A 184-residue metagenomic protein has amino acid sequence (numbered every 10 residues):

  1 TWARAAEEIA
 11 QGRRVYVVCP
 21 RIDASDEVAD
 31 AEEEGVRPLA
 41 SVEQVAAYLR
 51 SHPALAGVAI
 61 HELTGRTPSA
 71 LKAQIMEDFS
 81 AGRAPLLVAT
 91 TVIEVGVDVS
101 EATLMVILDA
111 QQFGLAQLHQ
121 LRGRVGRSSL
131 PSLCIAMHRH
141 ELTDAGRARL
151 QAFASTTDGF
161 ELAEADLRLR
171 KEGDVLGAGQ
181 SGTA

Functional and structural regions predicted by a protein language model:
T1-Q151: Inter-lobe coupling/hinge segments of SF2-like helicase ATPases
P20-D23, S155-A184: C-terminal or mid-to-C-terminal helical accessory/interaction module adjacent to the motor/catalytic core
